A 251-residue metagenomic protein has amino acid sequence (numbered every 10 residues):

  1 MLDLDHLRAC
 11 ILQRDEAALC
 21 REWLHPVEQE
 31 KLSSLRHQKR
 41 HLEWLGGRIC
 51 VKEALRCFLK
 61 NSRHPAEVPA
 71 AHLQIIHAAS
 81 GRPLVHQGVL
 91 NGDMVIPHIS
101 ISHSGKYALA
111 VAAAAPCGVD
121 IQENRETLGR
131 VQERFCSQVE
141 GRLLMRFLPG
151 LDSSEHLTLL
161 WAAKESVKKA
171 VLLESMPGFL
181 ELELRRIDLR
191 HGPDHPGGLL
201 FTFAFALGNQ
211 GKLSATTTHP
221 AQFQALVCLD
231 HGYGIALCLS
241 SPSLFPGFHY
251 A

Functional and structural regions predicted by a protein language model:
M1-A251: Core catalytic alpha/beta fold that binds nucleotide/phospho-ligands
